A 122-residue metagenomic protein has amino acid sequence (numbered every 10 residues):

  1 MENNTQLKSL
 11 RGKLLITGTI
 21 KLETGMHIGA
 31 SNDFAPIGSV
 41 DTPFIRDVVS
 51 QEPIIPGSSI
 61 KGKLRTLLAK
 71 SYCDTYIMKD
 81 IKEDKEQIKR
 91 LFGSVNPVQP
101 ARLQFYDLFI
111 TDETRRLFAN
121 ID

Functional and structural regions predicted by a protein language model:
M1-D122: RNA-binding basic/glycine-rich loop and surface signature characteristic of RAMP-family CRISPR effectors
